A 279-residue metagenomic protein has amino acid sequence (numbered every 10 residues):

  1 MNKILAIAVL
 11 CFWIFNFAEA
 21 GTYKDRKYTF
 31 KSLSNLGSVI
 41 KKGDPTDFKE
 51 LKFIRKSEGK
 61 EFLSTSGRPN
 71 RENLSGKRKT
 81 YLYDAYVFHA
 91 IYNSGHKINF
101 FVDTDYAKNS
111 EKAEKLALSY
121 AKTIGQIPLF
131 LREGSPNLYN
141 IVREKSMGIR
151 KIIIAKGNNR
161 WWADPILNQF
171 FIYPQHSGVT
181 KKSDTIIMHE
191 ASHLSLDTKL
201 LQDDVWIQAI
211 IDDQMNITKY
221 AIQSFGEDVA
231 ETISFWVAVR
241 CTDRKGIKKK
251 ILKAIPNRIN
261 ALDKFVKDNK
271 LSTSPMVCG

Functional and structural regions predicted by a protein language model:
M1-A20: Classical Sec-dependent N-terminal signal peptides that target proteins to the secretory pathway
G21-I54: Intrinsically disordered, low-structural-confidence terminal and linker regions
E50-N168: Auxiliary, metal-adjacent structural segments of Zn-dependent hydrolase domains
D105-K115, Y173-G178, M215-Q223, I247-K249: Second-shell loop/turn segments in exported
L129, S192-L200, F235-T242, K267: Sec-exported extracytoplasmic/periplasmic mature domains
F171-I187: Short pre-active-site segment immediately N-terminal to the catalytic Zn-binding motif
D184-K199, A230: Active-site recognition of the HExxH zinc-binding catalytic motif
A209-G279: Metalloprotease/metallohydrolase-associated module, dominated by Zn2+-dependent proteases
